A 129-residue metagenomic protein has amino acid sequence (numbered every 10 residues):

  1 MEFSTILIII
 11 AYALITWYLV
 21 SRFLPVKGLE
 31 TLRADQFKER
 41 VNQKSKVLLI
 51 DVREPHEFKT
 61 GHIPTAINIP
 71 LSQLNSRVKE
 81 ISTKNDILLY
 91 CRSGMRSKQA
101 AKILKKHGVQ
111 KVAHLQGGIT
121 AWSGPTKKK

Functional and structural regions predicted by a protein language model:
M1-V47, P55-D86, K98-K129: Rhodanese-like catalytic fold shared by cysteine-dependent sulfurtransferases and DSP/PTP-type phosphatases
D51, G94: Conserved G/P- and acidic residue-centered "switch" motifs that form tight phosphate/ATP-binding loops in soluble
Y90: Short, surface-exposed ligand- or partner-binding patches at beta-edge/loop junctions that are enriched in aromatics
